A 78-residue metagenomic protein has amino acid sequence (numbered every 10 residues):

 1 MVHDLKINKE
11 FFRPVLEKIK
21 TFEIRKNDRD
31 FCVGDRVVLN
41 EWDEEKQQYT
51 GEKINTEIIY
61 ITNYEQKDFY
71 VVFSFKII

Functional and structural regions predicted by a protein language model:
M1-K20: Short, basic/aromatic beta-hairpin or loop at an interaction surface
T21-N27: Short alpha-helix capping/helix-loop boundary micro-motifs
W42-Q47: Short, charged beta-turn/beta-strand-edge "cap" motif at the junction between a beta-strand and an adjacent loop
Q48-I54: Short coil-to-beta-strand transition motifs
I54, I61-I78: Glycine- and charge-enriched low-complexity intrinsically disordered segments
